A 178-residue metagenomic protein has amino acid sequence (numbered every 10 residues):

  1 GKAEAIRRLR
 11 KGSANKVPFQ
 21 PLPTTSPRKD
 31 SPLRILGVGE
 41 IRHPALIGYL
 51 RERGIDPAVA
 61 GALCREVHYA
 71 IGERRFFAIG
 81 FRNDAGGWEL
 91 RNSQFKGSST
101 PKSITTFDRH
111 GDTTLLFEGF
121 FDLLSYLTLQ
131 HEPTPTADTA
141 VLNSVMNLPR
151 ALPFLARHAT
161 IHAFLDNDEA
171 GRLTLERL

Functional and structural regions predicted by a protein language model:
G1-Y49, E169, L173: Non-catalytic accessory segments of DNA primases and related replication-initiation nucleases
K2-L9, G54-E66: Short, surface-exposed acidic
G39-E40, P44, G48, G61-E73: Eukaryote-skewed repeat-based solenoidal scaffolds used as protein-protein interaction platforms, primarily
Y69-R157: Phosphate-handling DNA/RNA-contact segment within nucleic-acid enzymes
L116, H158-A170: Acidic beta-strand-to-loop metal/phosphate-binding motif
S144-L148, L165-L175: Acidic, metal-coordinating catalytic cores used for nucleic-acid/nucleotide bond scission and strand-transfer chemistry
P153-F154, R172-L178: Short, aromatic/basic amphipathic alpha-helical patches
